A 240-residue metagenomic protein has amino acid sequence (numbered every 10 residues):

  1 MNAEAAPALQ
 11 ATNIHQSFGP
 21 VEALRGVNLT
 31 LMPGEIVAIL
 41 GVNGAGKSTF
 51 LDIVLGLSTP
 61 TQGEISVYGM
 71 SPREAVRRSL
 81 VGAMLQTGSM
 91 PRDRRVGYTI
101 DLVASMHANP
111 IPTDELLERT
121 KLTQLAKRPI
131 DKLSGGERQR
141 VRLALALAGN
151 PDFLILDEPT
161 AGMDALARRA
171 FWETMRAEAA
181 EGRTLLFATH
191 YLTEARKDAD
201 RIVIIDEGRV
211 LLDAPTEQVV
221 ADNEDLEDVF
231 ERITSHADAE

Functional and structural regions predicted by a protein language model:
L55: Helix-to-loop junction immediately C-terminal to a conserved catalytic motif
G63-R73: Conserved ABC transporter NBD signature motif
D101, S105, P110-A126: Conserved ABC ATPase "signature" region
L154-E158: Catalytic Walker B motif of ABC-type/P-loop ATPase nucleotide-binding domains
A195-K197: A short, surface-exposed alpha-helical micro-motif characterized by mixed small hydrophobic and charged/polar residues
